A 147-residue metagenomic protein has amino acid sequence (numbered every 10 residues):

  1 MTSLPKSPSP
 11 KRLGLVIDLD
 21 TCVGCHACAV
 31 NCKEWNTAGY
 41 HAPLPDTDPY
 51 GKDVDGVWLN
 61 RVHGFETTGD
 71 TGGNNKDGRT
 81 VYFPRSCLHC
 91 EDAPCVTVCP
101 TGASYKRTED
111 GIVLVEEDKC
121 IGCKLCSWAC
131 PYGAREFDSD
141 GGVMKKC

Functional and structural regions predicted by a protein language model:
M1-C147: Non-ligating segments of multi-cofactor redox enzymes
